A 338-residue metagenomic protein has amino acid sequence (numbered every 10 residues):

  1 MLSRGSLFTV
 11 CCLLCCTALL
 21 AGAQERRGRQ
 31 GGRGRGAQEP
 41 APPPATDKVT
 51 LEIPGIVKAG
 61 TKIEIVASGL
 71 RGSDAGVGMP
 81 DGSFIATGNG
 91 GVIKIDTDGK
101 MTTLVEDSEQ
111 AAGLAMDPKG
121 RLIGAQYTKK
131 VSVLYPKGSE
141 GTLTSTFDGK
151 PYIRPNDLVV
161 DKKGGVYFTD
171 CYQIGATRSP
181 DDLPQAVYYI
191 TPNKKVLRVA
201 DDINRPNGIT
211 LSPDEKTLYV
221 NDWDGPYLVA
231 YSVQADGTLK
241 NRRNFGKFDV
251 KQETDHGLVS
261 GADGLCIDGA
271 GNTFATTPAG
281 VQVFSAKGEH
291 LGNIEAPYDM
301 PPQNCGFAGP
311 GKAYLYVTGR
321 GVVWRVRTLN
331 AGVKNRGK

Functional and structural regions predicted by a protein language model:
A21-A41: Disordered, low-complexity segments in secreted/periplasmic proteins that are enriched in proline
G32-E39, F168-L183, T328: Short, conserved, GDST-rich strand-edge loop motifs in beta-rich repeat architectures
G34-I63, G90, D181-P184, K334-G337: Blade/loop signatures of beta-propeller domains
I53-S68, D98-D107, L134-G149, A186-R205 (+2 more regions): Blade-edge beta-strand/turn elements of extracellular beta-propeller and related beta-sheet repeat scaffolds
G69-S83, T87-G88, D107-K130, D148-V166 (+4 more regions): Beta-rich, blade/repeat-based domains predominating in secreted/periplasmic proteins but also intracellular
G91-I93, K130-S132, Q185-Y188, Y227-V229 (+2 more regions): A short loop-to-beta-strand structural motif that recurs across blades of beta-propeller domains
Y231-L239, T328-N335: Short loop/turn segments immediately following beta-strands, especially the blade-tip and inter-blade linker loops
N304-K338: Blade-level signature of beta-propeller repeat domains, shared across WD40, Kelch, NHL, RCC1 and BNR/Asp-box propellers
